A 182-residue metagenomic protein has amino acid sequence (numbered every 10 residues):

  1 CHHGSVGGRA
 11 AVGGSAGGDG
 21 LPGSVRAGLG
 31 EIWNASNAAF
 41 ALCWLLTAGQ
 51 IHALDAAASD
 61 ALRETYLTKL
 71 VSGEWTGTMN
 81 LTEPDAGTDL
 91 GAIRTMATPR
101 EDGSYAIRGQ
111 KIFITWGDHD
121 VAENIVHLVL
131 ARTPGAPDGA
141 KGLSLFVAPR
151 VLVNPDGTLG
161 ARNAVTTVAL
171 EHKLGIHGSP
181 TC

Functional and structural regions predicted by a protein language model:
C1, V6-V12, T78-E101, A106 (+1 more regions): Flexible, glycine/threonine-enriched loop-and-boundary segments that flank and lead into catalytic domains of large
H2-E64, T68, S72, A122-V126 (+1 more regions): Internal helix-loop-helix
L29, Q50, S59, M79 (+3 more regions): Buried hydrophobic positions in well-ordered alpha/beta secondary-structure cores of metabolic enzymes
D55, T68, T78-L81, G91 (+3 more regions): C-terminal structured domain segments across diverse proteins
E74-T76, A92-R94, D102, N124-V126 (+3 more regions): Active-site lining segments that contact anionic ligands and/or coordinate catalytic metals
D85-T88, D118-D120, P137, E171-P180: Short Gly/Pro-enriched turn/cap motifs at secondary-structure boundaries
S104-R162: A short core secondary-structure module
T158-C182: Flexible, small-/acidic-enriched active-site or ligand-binding loops
